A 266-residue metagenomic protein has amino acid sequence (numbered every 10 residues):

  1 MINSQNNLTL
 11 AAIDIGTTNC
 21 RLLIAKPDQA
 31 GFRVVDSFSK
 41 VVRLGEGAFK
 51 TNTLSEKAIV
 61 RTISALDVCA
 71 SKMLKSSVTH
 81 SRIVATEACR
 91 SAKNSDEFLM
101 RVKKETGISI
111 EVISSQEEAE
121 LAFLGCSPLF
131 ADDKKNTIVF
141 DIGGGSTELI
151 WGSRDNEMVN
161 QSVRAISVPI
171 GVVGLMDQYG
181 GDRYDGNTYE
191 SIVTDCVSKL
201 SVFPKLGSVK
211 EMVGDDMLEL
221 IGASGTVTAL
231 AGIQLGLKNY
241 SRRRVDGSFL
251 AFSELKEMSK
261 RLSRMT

Functional and structural regions predicted by a protein language model:
M1-S39: Early-domain small/polar-rich strand-loop-helix modules and first-structured segments of the mature chain
Q5-L10, I24-P27, E46-V78, T86-N136 (+2 more regions): Helical "lid/coupling" subdomains associated with nucleotide-phosphate turnover
L10, N19, S37, T137 (+2 more regions): Broad gene-expression machinery/nucleic-acid interaction feature
A11-I13, R82, I138-F140: Short aromatic-hydrophobic micro-motifs that form the base-stacking/packing surface for donor nucleotide recognition
D14-N19, F140-S146, G171, A223-T226: A short acidic Gly-Thr/Ser loop motif
A30-V35, E157-V163: Beta-strand initiation motifs
F38-V42, G222: A structural signal for short, well-ordered beta-strand segments
